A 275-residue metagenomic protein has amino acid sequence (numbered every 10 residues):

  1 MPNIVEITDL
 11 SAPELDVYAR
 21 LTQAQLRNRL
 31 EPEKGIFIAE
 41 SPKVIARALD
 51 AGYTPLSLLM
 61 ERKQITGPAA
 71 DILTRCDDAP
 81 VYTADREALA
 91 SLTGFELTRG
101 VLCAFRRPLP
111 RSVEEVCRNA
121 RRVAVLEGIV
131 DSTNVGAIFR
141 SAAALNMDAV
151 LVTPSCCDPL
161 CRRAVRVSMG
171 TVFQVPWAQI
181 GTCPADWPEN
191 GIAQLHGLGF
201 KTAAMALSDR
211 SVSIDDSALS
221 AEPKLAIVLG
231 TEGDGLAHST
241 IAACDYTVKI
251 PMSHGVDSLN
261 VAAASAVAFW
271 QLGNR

Functional and structural regions predicted by a protein language model:
M1-P68, C156-C157: Boundary-proximal intrinsically disordered activation/regulatory segments immediately upstream of a helical core
P2-V5, L109-R210: RNA substrate-binding interface of SAM-dependent RNA methyltransferases
L49, R75, H196-G197: Anion (oxyanion) recognition and catalysis
G67-D78, T240: Short, aromatic/basic amphipathic alpha-helical patches
R75-G94, A178: A glycine-rich helix N-cap at a beta->alpha junction
C103, S141-L145, P159-F173, H238-R275: Structured adenosyl-cofactor binding patch, chiefly the S-adenosyl-L-methionine
A203-V256: Active-site/ligand-binding-proximal alpha/beta "capping" segment
